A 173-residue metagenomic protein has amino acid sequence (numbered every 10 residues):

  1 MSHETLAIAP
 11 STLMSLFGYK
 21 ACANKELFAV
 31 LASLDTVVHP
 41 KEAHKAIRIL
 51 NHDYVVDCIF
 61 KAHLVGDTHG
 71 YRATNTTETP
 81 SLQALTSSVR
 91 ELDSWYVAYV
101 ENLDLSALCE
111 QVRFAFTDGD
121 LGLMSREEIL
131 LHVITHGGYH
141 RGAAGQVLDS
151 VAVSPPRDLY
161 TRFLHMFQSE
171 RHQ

Functional and structural regions predicted by a protein language model:
S2-A7, S81-L82, M124-S125, G145: Short, charged low-complexity linear motifs
S2-G18: Extreme N-terminal tail/first-helix region
M14-N75, T117-Q173: Short, contiguous alpha-helical
D67-E110: Helix-adjacent hinge/juxtasegments
V112-F114: Short acidic-hydrophobic surface loop/beta-edge motif
